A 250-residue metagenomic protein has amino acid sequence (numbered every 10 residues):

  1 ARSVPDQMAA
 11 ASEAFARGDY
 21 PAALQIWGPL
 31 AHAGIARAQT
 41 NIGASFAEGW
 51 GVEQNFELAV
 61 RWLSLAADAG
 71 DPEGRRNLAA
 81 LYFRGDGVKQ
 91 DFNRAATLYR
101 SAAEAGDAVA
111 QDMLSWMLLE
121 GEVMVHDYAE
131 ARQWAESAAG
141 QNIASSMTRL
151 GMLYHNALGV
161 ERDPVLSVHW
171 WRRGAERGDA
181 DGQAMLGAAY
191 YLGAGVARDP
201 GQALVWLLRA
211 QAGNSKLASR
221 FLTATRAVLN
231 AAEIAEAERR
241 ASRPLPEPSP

Functional and structural regions predicted by a protein language model:
A1-H32, R37-T40: N-terminal leader/linker segments that initiate helical-solenoid repeat arrays
R2, G18-D19, H32-I35, E48-W50 (+15 more regions): Short helix-capping/linker turns of helical repeat alpha-solenoids
Q7-A14, L30, N41-E48, A79-R84 (+8 more regions): Hydrophobic face of amphipathic alpha-helices that form TPR/SEL1-like repeat modules and related alpha-solenoid
R17-Q25, E53-W62, K89-L98, V125-W134 (+3 more regions): Structural signature of tandem alpha-helical TPR/SEL1-like repeats, specifically the intra-repeat loop/turn
P29-L30, L65-A66, S101-A102, E136-A138 (+2 more regions): Canonical positions in the second alpha-helix
T40-N41, R76-N77, F92, V109-M113 (+6 more regions): Alpha-solenoid helical repeat scaffolds
R172, E176-L186, W206-T223, V228: Membrane-topology and secretion signals of cell-surface/extracellular proteins
S215-P250: Terminal, low-structured helical/coil segments at or just beyond the last alpha-helical repeat
